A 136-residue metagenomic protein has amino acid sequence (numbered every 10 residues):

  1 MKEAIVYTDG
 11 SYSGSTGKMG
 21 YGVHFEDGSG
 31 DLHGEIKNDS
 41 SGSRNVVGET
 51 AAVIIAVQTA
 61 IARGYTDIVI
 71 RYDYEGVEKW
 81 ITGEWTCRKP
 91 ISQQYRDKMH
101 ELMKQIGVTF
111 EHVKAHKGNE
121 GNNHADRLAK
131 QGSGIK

Functional and structural regions predicted by a protein language model:
M1, I135-K136: Short intrinsically disordered terminal tails
M1-V47, Q58-T59: RNase H-like nuclease fold core
T8-G17, I54-H124, L128, S133-I135: RNase H catalytic domain
G48-A52: Loop-to-helix element that buttresses phosphate recognition and phosphoryl-transfer chemistry
